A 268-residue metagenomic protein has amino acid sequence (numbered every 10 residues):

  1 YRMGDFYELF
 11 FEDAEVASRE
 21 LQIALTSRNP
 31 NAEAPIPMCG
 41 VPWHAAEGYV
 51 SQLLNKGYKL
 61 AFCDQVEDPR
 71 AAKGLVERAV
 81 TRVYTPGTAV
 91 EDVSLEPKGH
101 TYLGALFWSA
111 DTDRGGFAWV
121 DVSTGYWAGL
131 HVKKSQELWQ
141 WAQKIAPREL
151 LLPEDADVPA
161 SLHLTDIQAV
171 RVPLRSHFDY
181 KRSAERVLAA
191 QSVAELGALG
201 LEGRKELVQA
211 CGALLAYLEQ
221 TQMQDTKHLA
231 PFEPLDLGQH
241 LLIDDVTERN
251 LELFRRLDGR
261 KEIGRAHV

Functional and structural regions predicted by a protein language model:
Y1-H267: Charged catalytic and DNA/RNA-contacting regions of genome-maintenance and nucleic-acid-processing enzymes
